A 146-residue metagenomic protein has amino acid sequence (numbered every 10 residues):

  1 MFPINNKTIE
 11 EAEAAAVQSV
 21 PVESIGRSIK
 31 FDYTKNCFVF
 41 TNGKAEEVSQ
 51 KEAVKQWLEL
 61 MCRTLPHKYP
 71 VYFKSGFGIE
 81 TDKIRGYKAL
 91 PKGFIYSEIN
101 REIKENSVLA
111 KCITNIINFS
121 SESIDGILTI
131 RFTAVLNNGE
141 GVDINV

Functional and structural regions predicted by a protein language model:
M1-F94, I117, E122-V146: Immediate N-terminus of the mature polypeptide
A53, W57, E98-E105: Long, highly charged amphipathic alpha-helices
I103-S120: Short acidic amphipathic segments
